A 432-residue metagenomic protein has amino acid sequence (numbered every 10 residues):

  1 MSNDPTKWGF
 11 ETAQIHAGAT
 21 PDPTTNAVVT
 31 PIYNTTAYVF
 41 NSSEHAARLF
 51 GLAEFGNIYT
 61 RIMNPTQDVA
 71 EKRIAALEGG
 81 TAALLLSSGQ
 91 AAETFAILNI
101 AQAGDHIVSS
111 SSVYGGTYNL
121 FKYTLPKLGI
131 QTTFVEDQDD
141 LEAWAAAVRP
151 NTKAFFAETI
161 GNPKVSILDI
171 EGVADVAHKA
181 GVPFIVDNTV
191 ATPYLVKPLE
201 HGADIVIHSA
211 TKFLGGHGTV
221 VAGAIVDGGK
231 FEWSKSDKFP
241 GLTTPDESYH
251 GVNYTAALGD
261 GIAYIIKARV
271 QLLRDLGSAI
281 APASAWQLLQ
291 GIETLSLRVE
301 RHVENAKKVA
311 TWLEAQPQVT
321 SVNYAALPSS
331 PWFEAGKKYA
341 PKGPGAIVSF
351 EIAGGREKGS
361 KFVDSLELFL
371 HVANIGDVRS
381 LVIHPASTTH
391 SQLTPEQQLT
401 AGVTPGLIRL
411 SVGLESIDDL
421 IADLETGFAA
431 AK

Functional and structural regions predicted by a protein language model:
M1-E54: N-terminal glycine-rich, Lys/His-bearing helix-loop that initiates the first secondary-structure elements of many
S2, K122-Y123, Q131-T132, P150-K153 (+3 more regions): PLP-dependent enzyme catalytic core of the Aspartate aminotransferase-like
S2-T6, Q14-P23, A82-A315: Conserved PLP-enzyme active-site core in the AAT-like
A37, S42-T94, G116-T124: Conserved N-terminal alpha-helix of the aminotransferase class I/II PLP-enzyme fold
V39-S43, E232-W233, L295, G355-K358 (+2 more regions): Short, acidic Gly/Pro/Ser/Thr-rich loop/turn segments
F155, G223-I225, V322, V348 (+1 more regions): Well-ordered beta-strand positions enriched in small/hydrophobic/aromatic, beta-favoring residues
V226, S349-E351, S411-G413: Short hydrophobic/aromatic beta-strand micro-patches that form the beta-sheet surface supporting nucleotide- or nucleic
L276-A279, A283-A285, Q290, T294 (+4 more regions): Conserved small-domain helix->loop->beta segment predominantly found in fold-type I
